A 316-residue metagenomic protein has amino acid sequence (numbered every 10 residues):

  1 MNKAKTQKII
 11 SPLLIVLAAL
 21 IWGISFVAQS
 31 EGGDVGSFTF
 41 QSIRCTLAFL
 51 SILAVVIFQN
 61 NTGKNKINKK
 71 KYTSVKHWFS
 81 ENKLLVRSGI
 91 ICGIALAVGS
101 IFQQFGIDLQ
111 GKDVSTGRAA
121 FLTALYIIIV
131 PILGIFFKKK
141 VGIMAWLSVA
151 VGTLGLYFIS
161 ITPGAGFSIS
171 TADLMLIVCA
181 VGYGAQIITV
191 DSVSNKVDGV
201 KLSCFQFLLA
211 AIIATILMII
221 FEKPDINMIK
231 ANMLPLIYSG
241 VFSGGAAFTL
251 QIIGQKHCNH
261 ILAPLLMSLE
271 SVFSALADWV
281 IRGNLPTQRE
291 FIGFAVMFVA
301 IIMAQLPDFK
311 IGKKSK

Functional and structural regions predicted by a protein language model:
M1-I43, I52-V55, G93-I94, V98 (+4 more regions): Glycine-/small-residue-enriched transmembrane alpha-helix faces in small-molecule transporters and effluxers
N2, C45, F58-N61, N232-L234 (+2 more regions): C-terminal-most transmembrane helix of multi-pass membrane proteins
I9-L14, T39-F58, R87, I91 (+3 more regions): Hydrophobic alpha-helical transmembrane segments of multi-pass integral membrane proteins, especially transporters
G23, V27, L53, G93 (+9 more regions): Hydrophobic/small/kink-forming positions within alpha-helical transmembrane segments of polytopic membrane proteins
S25, N60-N65, K71-L122, F158 (+1 more regions): Specific transmembrane alpha-helical segments of multi-pass solute transporters/efflux pumps, especially DMT/EamA
G32, F40, G106, F136-V141 (+7 more regions): Hydrophobic/aromatic residues within transmembrane alpha-helices of multi-pass small-molecule transporters
T39-L50, Q104-K139, H260-W279: Specific alpha-helical transmembrane segments that line the substrate/conduction pathway and gating interfaces
I52, V141-I161, A214, S268 (+1 more regions): Hydrophobic transmembrane alpha-helices of multi-pass small-molecule transport proteins
